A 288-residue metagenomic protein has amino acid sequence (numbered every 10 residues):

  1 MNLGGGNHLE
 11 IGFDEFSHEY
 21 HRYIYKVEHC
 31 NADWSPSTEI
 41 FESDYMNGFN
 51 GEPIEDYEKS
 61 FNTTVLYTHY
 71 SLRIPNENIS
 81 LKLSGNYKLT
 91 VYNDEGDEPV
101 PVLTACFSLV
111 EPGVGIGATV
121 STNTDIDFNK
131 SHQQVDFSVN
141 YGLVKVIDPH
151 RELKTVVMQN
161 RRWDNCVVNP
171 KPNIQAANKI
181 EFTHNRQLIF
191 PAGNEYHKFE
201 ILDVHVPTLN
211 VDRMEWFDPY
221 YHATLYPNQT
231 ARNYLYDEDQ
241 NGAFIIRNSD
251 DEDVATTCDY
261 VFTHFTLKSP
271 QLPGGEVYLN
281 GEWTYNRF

Functional and structural regions predicted by a protein language model:
M1-H29, D127-Y141, S249-T266: Contiguous beta-strand segments within globular domains
S17-H21, S80-L81, L143-H150, S269-G275: A short beta-turn/strand-edge loop motif at beta-sheet boundaries
N47-Y70, W163-P170, S269-F288: Aromatic-rich carbohydrate-binding modules that target alpha-glucans
P53-D56, F61-P75, A176-K198, F288: Aromatic sugar-binding surface patches on proteins that engage polysaccharides or sugar-phosphate polymers
T64-D94: Ligand-binding face of N-terminal immunoglobulin V-set domains in extracellular IgSF glycoproteins
L109-H132: Low-complexity, Pro/Ser/Thr- and charge-rich linker/hinge segments at domain boundaries
K154-Y236: Long, internal scaffold/assembly segments composed of regular secondary structure
P227-G275: Basic K/R-rich, polyanion-interacting modules in nucleoproteins and related proteins
